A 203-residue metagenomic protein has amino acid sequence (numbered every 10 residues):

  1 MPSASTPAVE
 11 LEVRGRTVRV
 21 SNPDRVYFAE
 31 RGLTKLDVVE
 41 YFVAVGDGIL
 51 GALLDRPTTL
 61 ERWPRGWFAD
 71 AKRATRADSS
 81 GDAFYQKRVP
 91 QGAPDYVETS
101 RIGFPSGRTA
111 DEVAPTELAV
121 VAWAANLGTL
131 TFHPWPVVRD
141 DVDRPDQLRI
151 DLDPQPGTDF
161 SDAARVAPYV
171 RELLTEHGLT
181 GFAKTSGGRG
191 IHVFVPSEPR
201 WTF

Functional and structural regions predicted by a protein language model:
P2-D143: Active-site loop/lid in soluble adenylation, ligation, and acyl-transfer enzymes
V113-G187, P196-F203: Signature for HUH/AEP ssDNA processing cores
